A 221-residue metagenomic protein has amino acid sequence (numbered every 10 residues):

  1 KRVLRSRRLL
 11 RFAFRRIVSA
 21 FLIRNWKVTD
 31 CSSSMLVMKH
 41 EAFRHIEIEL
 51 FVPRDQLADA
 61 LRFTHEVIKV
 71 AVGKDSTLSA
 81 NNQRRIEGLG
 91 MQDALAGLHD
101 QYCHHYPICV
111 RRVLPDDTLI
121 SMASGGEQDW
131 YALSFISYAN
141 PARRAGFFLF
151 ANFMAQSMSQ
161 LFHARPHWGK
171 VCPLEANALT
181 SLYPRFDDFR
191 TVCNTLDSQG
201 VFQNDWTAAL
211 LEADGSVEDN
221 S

Functional and structural regions predicted by a protein language model:
K1-S221: Noncatalytic alpha-helical scaffold of FAD-dependent oxidoreductases
